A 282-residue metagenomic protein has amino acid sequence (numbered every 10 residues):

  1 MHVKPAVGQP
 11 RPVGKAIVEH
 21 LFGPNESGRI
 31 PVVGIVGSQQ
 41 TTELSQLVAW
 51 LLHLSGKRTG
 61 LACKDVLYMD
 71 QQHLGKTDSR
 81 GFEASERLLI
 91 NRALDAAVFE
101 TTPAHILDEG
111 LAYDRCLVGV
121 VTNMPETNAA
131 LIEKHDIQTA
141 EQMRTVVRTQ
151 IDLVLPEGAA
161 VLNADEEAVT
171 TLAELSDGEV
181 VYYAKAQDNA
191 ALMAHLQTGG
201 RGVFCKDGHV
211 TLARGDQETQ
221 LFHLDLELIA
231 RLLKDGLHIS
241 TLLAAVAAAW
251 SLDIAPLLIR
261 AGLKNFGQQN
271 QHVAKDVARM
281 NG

Functional and structural regions predicted by a protein language model:
M1, R29, D108, D114 (+1 more regions): Acidic, Mg2+-coordinating active-site environments of NTP-dependent enzymes
H2-A164, A168-G178, R279-M280: Phosphate-binding loop of NTP-binding sites
